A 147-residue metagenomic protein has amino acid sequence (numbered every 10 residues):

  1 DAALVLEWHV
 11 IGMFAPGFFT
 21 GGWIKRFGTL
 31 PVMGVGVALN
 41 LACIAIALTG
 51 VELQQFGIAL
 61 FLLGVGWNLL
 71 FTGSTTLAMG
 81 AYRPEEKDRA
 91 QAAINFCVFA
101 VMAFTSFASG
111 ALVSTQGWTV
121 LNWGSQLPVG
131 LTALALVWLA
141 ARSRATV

Functional and structural regions predicted by a protein language model:
A2-E7, A92: Small-residue hotspots at the loop-to-helix junctions and early N-terminal turns of transmembrane alpha-helices
A15-T29, V113: Helix-to-loop junctions at the C-terminal end of transmembrane segments in multipass secondary transporters
P31-A45, Q126: Structural signature of the two symmetry-related core transmembrane helices
C43, Q54-L62: Paired small-residue
L69-R83: Intracellular juxtamembrane helix-capping segments at the cytosolic ends of symmetry-related transmembrane helices
E86-T115: A late C-terminal transmembrane helix in Major Facilitator Superfamily
A111-G130: A membrane-interface helix-boundary motif in multi-pass transporters
Q126-V147: Multi-pass alpha-helical transporter architecture, strongest for 12-TM Major Facilitator/SLC carriers used
